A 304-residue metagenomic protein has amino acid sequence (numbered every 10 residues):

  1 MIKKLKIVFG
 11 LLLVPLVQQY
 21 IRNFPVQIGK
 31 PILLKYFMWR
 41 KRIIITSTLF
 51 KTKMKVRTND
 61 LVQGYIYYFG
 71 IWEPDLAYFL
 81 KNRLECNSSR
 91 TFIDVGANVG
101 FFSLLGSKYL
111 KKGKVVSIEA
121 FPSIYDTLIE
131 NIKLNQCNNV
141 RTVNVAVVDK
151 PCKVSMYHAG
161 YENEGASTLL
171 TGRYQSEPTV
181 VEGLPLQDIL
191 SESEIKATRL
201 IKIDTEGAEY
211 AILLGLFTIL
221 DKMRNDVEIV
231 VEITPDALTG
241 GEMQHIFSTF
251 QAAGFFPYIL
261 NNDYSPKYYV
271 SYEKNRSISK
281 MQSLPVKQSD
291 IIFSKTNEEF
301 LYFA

Functional and structural regions predicted by a protein language model:
M1-M54: Membrane-proximal basic amphipathic "stem/tether" segments
I32, R40-I44, T168-Q175, R276-S283: Short, P/G- and charge-enriched loop/turn segments at secondary-structure junctions
K51-Y78, N138, V143-K196, K287-I291: Glycine-rich adenosyl-binding loop in Rossmann-like folds that engage adenosine-containing cofactors
F69-K150: SAM cofactor-binding core of SAM-dependent methyltransferases, primarily the Rossmann-like beta-alpha-beta module
D75, F101, P122-I124, E164 (+2 more regions): Short alpha-helical
E85, G113-S117, P185-A304: Conserved acidic-Pro-Pro-aromatic motif
G106, L128, M156, I212-L216: Hydrophobic packing residues within well-ordered alpha-helices of enzyme cores
K133-N135, Y157-E162, I246-T249, N275-S277: Short, hinge-like loop/turn segments at secondary-structure boundaries
